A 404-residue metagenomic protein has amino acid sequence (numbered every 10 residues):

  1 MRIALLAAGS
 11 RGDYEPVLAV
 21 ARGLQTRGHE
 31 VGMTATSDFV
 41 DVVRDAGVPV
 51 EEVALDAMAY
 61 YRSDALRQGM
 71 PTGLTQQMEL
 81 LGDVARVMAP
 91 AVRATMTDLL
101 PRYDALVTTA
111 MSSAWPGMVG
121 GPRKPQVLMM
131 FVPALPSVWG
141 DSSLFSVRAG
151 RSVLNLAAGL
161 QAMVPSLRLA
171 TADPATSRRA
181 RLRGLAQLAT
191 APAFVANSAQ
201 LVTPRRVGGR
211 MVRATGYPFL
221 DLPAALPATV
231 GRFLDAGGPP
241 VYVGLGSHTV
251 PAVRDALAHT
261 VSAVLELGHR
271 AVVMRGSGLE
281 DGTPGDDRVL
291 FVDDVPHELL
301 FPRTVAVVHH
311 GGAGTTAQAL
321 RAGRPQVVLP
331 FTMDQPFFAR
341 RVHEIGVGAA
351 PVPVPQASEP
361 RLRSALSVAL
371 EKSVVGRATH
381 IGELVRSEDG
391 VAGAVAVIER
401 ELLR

Functional and structural regions predicted by a protein language model:
M1-R11, E15-G32, D38, V42-A46 (+4 more regions): Nucleotide-activated sugar donor-binding and catalytic core shared by glycosyltransferases and related lipid-linked
T34, V53, T109, M129-V132 (+5 more regions): Generic beta-sheet signal
T34-V40, A110-W115, S198-T203, M274-D281: Short, polar loop motifs at secondary-structure junctions
P49-D104: Phosphate/nucleotide-donor binding subsite
A85-A158, Q200: Conserved nucleotide-sugar donor-interacting segment of glycosyltransferase catalytic cores, predominantly GT-B
D104-A105, P192, P240, A306: Structural motif
P165-Y217: Long, low-complexity segments enriched in small/aliphatic residues
Q200-A306: Donor-nucleotide binding loops and adjacent catalytic segments primarily of GT-B fold Leloir glycosyltransferases
